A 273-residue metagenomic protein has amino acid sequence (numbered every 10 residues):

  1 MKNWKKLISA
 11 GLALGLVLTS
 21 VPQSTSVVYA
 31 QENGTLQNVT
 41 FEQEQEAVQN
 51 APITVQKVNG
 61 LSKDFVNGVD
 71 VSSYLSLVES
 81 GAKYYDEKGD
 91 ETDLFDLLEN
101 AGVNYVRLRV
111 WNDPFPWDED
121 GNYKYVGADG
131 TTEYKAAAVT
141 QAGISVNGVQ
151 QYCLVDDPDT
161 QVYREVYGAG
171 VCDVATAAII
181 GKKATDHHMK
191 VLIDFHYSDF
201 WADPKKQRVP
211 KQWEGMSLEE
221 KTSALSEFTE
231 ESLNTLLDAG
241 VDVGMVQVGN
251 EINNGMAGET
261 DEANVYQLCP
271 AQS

Functional and structural regions predicted by a protein language model:
M1-G11: Bacterial N-terminal signal peptides that target proteins for export
S9-S20: Secretory targeting and sorting signals
L18-T35: Sec-dependent signal peptide cleavage junction
G34-V103: N-terminal carbohydrate-binding accessory modules
N67-V71, V106-L108, V191-F195, G244-V248: Hydrophobic faces of well-ordered beta-strands that scaffold small-molecule active sites in alpha/beta enzyme cores
V71-Y74, W111-D113, H196-F200, V248-N253: Active-site beta-loop-alpha junctions enriched in small/polar residues
D90-F200, N264-S273: Aromatic-lined substrate-binding rim segments of carbohydrate-active enzymes
V174-A175, A202-S273: Active-site cleft segment of glycoside hydrolase catalytic domains centered on the general acid/base Glu
